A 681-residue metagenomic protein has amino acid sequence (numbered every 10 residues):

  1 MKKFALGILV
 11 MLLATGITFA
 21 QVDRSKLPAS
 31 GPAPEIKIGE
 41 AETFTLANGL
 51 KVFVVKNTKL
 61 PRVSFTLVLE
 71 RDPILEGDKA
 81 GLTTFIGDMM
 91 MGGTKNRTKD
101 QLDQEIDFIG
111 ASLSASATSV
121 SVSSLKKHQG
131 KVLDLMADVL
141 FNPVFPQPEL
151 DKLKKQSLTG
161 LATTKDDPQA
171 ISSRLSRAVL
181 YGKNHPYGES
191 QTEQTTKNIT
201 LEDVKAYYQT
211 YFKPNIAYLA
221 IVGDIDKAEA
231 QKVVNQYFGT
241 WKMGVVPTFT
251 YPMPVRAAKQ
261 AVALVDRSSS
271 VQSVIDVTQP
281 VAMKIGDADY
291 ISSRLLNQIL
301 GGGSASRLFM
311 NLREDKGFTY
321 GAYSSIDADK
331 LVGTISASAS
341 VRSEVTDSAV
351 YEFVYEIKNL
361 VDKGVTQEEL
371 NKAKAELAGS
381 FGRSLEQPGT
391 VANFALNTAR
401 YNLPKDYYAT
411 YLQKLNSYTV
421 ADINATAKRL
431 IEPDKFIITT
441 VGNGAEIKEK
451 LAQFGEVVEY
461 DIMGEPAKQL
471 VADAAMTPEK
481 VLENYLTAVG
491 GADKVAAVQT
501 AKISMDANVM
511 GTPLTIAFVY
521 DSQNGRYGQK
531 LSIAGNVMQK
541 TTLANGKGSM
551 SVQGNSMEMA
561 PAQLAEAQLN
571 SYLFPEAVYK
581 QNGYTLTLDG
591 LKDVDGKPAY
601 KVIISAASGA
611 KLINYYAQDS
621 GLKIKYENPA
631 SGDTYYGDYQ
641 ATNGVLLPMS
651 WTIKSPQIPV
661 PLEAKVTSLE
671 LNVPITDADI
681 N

Functional and structural regions predicted by a protein language model:
Q21-G31, Y218-M283, G442, K448-V471: An aromatic/glycine/proline-enriched structural segment found at the starts of mature extracellular/organellar domains
Q21-P34, Y218-G223, N371-M476: C-terminal regions of mature proteins
Q21-S25, T164-K213, G321-Y323, A328-D329 (+2 more regions): Scaffold signal of the M16-like zinc-metallopeptidase fold and its non-catalytic homologs
T66-K126, P186-S190, G302-F318, L331: M16/MPP (pitrilysin/insulinase) zinc-metallopeptidase core fold and M16-derived inactive scaffolds
G92-N96, S124-K154, K284, D327-S384 (+1 more regions): M16/insulysin-pitrilysin zinc metalloprotease superfamily fold
T195, D473-K480, T487, A544-K611 (+5 more regions): Flexible, processing/modification-adjacent segments and terminal tails in exported/periplasmic/extracellular proteins
K480-G554, T585-L588: N-terminal mature ectodomain segment of secretory-pathway/periplasmic proteins
S532, V537, K597-I680: Gly/Pro-enriched, hydrophobic low-complexity segments that function as extracytoplasmic propeptides/linkers
